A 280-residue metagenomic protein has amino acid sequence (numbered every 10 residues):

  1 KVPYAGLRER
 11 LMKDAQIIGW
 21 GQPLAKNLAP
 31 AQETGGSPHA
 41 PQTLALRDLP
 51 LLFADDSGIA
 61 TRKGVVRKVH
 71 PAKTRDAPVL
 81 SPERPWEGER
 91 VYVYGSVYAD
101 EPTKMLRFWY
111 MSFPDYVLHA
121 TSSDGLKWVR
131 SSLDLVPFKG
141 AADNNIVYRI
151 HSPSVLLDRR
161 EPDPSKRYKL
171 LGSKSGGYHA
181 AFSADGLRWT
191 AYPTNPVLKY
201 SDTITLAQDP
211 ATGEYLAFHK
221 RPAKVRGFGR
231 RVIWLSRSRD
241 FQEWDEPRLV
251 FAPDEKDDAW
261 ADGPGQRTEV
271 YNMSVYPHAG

Functional and structural regions predicted by a protein language model:
K1-N272, Y276-G280: Beta-rich carbohydrate-recognition and catalytic domains
